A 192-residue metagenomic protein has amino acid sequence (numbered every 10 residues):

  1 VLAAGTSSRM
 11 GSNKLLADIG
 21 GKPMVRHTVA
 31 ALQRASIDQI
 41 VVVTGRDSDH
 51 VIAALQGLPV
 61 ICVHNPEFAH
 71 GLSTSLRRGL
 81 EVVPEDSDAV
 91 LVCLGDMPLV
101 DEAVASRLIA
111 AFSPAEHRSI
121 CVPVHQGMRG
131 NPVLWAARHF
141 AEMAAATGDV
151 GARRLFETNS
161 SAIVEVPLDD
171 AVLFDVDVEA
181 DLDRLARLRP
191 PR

Functional and structural regions predicted by a protein language model:
L2-R129, A137, S161-P167: Nucleotide and nucleotide-moiety/phosphate-recognizing core
G11, I52, A144-A145, A186: A short local structural element in Rossmann-fold oxidoreductases
Q39, M143-A144: A general boundary/transition motif marking the beginning of the first structured unit of a protein
N131-W135, F174-V176: Short glycine- and hydrophobic/aromatic-rich loop-to-beta-strand nucleating segment in the catalytic cores
L134-A137, A146: Short, well-ordered coil↔helix boundary/capping segments
A141, T147-R192: Conserved alpha/beta core of the MobA/IspD/sugar-nucleotide pyrophosphorylase nucleotidyltransferase superfamily
